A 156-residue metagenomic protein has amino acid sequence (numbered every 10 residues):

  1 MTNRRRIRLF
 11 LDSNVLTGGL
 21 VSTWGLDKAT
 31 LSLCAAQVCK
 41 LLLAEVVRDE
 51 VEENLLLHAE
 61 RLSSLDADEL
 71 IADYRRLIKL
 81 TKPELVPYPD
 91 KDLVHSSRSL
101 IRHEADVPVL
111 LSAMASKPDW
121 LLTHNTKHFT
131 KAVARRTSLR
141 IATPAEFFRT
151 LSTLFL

Functional and structural regions predicted by a protein language model:
M1-L43: Short, well-structured N-terminal submotif of metal-dependent ribonuclease cores
R8, K40, L121, L139-R140: A residue-level structural signature of the nucleotidyltransferase/glycosyltransferase Rossmann-like core
S13, E45, H124-T126: Short secondary-structure boundary segments
L16-T17, E50, H128-T130: Short, active-site-adjacent cap segments at secondary-structure transitions
S22-T23, L55, V133-R135: Short amphipathic alpha-helical segments
L33-V94: PIN-domain endoribonuclease scaffold, especially VapC-family toxins
K79-W120: Active-site neighborhoods of divalent-metal-dependent phosphate/nucleic-acid chemistry enzymes
L111-M114, D119-W120, T126-L156: Acidic, PIN/NYN-like endoribonuclease modules and their adjacent C-terminal/linker elements
